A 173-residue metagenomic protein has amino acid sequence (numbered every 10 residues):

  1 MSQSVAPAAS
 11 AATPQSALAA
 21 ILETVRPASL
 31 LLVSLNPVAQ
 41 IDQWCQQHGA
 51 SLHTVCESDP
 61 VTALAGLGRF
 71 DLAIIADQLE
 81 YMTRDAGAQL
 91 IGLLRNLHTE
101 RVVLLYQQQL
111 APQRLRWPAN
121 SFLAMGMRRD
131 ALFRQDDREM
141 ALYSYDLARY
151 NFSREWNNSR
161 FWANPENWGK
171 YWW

Functional and structural regions predicted by a protein language model:
M1-A63, L104-W173: Class I (Rossmann-like) S-adenosyl-L-methionine-dependent methyltransferase catalytic domain, capturing the SAM-binding
S10-A11, T83-G87: A conditional alpha-helix N-cap/helix-loop micro-motif detector
P27, F70-D71, H98-T99: Short, well-ordered alpha-helix to beta-strand connector turns
F70-D85: A short SAM/SAH-binding and catalytic strip from SAM-dependent methyltransferases
Q78, T99, Q107-Q109: Beta-hairpin (beta-strand-turn-beta-strand) motif
E80, G92-L93, R101, S121 (+1 more regions): Residue-level signal for functionally critical sites in structured catalytic/ligand-binding pockets
A86-L104: A short glycine-rich, Lys/Arg-flanked "PGG" loop and its adjoining helix->strand segment in the class I
